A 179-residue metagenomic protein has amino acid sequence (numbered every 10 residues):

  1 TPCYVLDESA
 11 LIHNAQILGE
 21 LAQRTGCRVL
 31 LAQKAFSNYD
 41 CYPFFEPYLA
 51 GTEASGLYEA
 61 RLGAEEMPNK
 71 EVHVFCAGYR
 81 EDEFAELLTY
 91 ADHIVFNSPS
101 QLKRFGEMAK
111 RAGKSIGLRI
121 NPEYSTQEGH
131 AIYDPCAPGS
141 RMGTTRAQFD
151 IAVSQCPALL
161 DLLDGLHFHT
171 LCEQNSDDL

Functional and structural regions predicted by a protein language model:
T1-C3: Generic N-terminal amphipathic, Lys/Arg-enriched alpha-helix
L11-N14, L18, A152: Alpha-helical packing segments of well-folded alpha/beta enzyme cores
I17, Q23, R28-L30: N-terminal glycine-rich anion-binding loops that anchor highly charged ligand groups
G19-E20, A158: Short amphipathic alpha-helical segments with coiled-coil-like heptad repeat character
C27-L179: Active-site-proximal beta-alpha core segment in soluble small-molecule metabolic enzymes
